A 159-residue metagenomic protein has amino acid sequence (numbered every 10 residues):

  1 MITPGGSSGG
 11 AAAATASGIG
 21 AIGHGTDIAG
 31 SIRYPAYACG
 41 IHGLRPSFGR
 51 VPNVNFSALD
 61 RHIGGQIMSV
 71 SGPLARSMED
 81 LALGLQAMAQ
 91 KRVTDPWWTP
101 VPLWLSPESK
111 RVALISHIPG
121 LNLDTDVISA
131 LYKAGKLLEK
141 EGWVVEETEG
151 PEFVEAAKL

Functional and structural regions predicted by a protein language model:
M1-S71, I115-H117: Short glycine/serine-rich loop/turn segments
A29-G30, E152-V154: Positions that flank functional sites
R45-G135, E141, E152: A short helix-breaking turn/cap at a secondary-structure junction
V144-E149: General small-molecule cofactor/ligand-binding pocket signal
E155-L159: Short, intrinsically disordered, charge-balanced linker/junction segments flanking boundaries in proteins
